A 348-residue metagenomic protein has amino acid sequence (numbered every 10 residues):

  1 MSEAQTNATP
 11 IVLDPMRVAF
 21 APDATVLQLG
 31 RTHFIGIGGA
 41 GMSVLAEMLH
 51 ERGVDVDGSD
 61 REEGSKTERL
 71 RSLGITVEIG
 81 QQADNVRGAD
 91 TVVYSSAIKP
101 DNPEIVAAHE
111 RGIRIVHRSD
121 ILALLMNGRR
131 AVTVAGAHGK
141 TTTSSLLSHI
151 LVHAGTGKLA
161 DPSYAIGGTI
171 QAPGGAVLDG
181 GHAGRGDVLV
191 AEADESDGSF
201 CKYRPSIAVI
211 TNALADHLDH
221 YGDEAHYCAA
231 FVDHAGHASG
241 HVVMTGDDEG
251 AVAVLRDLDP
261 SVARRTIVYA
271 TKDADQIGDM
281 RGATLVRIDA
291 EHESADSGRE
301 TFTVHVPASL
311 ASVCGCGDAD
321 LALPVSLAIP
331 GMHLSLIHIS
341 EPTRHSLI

Functional and structural regions predicted by a protein language model:
M1-I121, H237, C314-C316, P330: N-terminal leader/targeting and accessory segments in enzymes
T25-V26, L125-M126, H182-A183, K202 (+2 more regions): Short, flexible hinge/linker loops that cap or flank conserved catalytic cores
L27-R31, I35, L70, S95 (+3 more regions): Adenine nucleotide phosphate-binding catalytic loops in nucleotide-utilizing enzymes
H33, Q81, H138-G139, H217 (+2 more regions): Histidine-centered active-site/metal-ligand motif
V44, T142, L146, I337-S340: Short amphipathic alpha-helical face segments that pack within enzyme cores and frequently flank/anchor catalytic
M48-E51, R71, N85, S96-R265: Phosphate-binding loop of NTP-binding sites
D55-D60, S163-Y164, V268: Short beta-strand "acidic-cap" motif of Rossmann-like dinucleotide-binding folds
I348: ATP-hydrolysis module of ASCE/P-loop NTPase motor domains, specifically the Walker B Asp-Glu catalytic pair
